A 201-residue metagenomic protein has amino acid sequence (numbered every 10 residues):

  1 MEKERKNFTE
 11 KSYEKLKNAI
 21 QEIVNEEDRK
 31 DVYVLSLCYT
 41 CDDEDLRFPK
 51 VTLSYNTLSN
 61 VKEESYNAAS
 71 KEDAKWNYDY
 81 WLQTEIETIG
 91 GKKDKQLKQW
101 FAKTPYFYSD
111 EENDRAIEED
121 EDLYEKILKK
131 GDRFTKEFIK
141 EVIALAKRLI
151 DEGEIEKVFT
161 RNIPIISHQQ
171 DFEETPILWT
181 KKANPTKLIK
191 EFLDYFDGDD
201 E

Functional and structural regions predicted by a protein language model:
M1-Y39: Short N-terminal edge-element motif at the start of the domain
R5-Q21, G131-L149: Well-ordered, non-membrane alpha-helical segments in soluble/globular domains
I23-D28, E85, E154-K157: Surface-exposed acidic, glycine-flexible loop patches that form ligand/cofactor-binding and adhesion interfaces
E26-N67: N-terminal interaction modules that seed assembly of large macromolecular complexes
E63-R133: Low-complexity, serine/threonine/proline-enriched polar segments
D94-L97, D120, V142, P185 (+1 more regions): Short amphipathic alpha-helical segments that mediate assembly, nucleic-acid/protein binding, or membrane association
F138, A144-E201: Glycine-rich, aromatic-bearing surface loops/beta-hairpins
